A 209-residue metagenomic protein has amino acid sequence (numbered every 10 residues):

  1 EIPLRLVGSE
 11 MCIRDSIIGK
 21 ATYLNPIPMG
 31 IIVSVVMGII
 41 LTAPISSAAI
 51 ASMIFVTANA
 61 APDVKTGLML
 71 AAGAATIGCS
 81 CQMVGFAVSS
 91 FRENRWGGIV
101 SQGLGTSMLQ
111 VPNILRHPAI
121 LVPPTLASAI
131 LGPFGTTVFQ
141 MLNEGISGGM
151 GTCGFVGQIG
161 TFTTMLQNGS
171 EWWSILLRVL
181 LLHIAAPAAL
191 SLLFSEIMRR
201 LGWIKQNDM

Functional and structural regions predicted by a protein language model:
E1, M29-M37: Transmembrane alpha-helical segments of multi-pass small-molecule transport proteins
I2-G8, C12-I13: Single conserved hydrophobic/aromatic residue that forms the stacking wall/gate of nucleotide- or nucleobase-binding
E10, A48-I50, A87, L193-I197 (+1 more regions): Juxtamembrane interface elements at the cytosolic ends of transmembrane helices in multi-pass membrane proteins
I17, A21, N25, A43 (+4 more regions): Membrane-interface elements of multi-pass transporters and channels
I17, V35-V36, Q110: Short, hydrophobic/aromatic alpha-helical segments in well-folded domains
G19-I31, V64-G73, E171-W172: Membrane-interfacial loop-to-helix junctions in multi-pass transporters
I32, A43, S47-M53, T57-T136 (+2 more regions): Helix-loop-helix junctions within the multi-pass membrane cores of secondary transporters/permeases
K65, P112-R116, I120-M209: Transmembrane alpha-helical segments and their short flanking loops that form helix-hairpins/helix-helix interfaces
